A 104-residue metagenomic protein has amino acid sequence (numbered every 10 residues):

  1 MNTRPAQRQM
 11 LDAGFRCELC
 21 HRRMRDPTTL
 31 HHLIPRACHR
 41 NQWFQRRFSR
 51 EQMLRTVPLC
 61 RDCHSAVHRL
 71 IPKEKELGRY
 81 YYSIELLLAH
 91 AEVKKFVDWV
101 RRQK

Functional and structural regions predicted by a protein language model:
M1-A6, K75-K104: Short, intrinsically disordered terminal segments enriched in charged and Pro/Gly residues
M1-E18, R46-E51: Short, charged surface segments at domain edges that flank catalytic/cofactor-binding sites
C17-C20, C60: Short cysteine-rich clusters marking metal-coordination/redox-active sites
H21-T56: Histidine-centered nuclease catalytic patch
Q45-D62, L88-K104: Short Fe-S-cluster ligation motifs
T56-E76: Short Cys/His-centered divalent metal-binding micro-motifs
